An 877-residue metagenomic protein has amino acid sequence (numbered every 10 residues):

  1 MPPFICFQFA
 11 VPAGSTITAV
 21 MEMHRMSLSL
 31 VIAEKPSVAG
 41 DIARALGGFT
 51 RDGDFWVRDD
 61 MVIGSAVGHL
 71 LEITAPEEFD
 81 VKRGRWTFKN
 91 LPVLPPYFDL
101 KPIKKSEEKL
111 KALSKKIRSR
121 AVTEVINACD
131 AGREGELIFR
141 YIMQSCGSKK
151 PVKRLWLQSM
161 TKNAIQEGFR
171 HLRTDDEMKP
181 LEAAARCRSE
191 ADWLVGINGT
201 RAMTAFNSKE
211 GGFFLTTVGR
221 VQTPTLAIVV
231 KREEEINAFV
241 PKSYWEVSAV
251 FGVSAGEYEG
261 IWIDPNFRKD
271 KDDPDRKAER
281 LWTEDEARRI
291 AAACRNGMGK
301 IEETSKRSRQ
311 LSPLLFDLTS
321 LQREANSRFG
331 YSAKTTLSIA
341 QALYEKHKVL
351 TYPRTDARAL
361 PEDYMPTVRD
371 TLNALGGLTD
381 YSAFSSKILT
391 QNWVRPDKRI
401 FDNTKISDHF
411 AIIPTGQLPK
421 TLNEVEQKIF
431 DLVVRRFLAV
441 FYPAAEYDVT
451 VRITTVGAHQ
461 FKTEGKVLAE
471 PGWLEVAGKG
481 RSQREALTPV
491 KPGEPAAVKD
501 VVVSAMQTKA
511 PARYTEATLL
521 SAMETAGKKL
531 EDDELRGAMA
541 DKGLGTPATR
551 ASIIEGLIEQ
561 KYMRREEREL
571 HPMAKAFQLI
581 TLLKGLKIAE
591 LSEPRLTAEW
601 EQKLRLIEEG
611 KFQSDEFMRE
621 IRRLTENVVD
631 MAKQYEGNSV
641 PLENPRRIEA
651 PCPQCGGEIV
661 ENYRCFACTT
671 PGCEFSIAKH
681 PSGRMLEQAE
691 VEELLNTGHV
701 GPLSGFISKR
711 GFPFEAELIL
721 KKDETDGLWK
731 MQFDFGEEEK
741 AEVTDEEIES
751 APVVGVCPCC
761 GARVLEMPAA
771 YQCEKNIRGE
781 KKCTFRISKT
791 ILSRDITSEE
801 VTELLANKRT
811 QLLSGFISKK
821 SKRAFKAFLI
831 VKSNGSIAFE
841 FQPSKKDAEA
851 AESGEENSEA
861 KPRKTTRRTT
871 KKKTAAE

Functional and structural regions predicted by a protein language model:
F4-F7, S15-I197, A510: Intrinsically disordered, low-complexity regulatory segments
S27-L30, D52, S106, I117 (+10 more regions): Basic, low-complexity terminal or inter-domain segments flanking catalytic cores
P36-A43, D60-V67, F88, I103-S114 (+22 more regions): Amphipathic alpha-helical transducer elements in NTP-driven molecular machines
A164-A249, K306: C-terminal or mid-to-C-terminal helical accessory/interaction module adjacent to the motor/catalytic core
E210-F213, T217, V229-T283, R328: C-terminal helical "lid" subdomain and adjoining coupling/linker elements of P-loop NTPases
F239-W262, G297-I339, T515, E534-D541: C-terminal accessory/connector segments of nucleic-acid motor ATPases
K271-L314, G527: Metal- or metallocofactor-binding catalytic centers and their adjacent structured scaffolds across diverse enzyme
